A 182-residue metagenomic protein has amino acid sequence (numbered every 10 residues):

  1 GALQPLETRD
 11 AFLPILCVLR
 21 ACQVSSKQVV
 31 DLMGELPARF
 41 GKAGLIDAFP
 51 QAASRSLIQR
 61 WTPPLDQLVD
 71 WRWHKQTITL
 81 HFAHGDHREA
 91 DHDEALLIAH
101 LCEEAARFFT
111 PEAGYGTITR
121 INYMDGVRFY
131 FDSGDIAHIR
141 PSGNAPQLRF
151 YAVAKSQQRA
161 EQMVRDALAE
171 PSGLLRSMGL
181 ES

Functional and structural regions predicted by a protein language model:
G1-G143, Q147-Y151, Q158-R165, P171-S182: Phosphate-binding and adjacent anionic-ligand microenvironments
